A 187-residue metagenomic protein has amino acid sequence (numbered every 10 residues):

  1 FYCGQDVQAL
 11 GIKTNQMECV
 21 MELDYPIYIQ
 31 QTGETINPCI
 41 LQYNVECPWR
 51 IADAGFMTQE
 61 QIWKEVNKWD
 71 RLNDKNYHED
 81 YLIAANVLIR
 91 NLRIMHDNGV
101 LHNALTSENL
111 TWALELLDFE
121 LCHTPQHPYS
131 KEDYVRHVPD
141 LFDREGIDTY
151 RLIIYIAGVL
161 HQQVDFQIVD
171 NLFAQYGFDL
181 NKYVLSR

Functional and structural regions predicted by a protein language model:
F1-W69, K75, D97: Conserved ATP-binding subdomain of kinase catalytic cores across diverse folds
C3, R90-N91: Conserved hydrophobic core/spine positions of the Hanks-type protein kinase catalytic domain
Y25-Q42, V100-G158: Catalytic activation segment of kinase domains across protein kinase-like and atypical kinase folds
E79, I147-I153, G158-R187: Regulatory N- and C-terminal appendages and interdomain linkers associated with kinase/kinase-like NTP transferase
R93-V100: Protein kinase catalytic-loop region centered on the HRD/HxD motif
